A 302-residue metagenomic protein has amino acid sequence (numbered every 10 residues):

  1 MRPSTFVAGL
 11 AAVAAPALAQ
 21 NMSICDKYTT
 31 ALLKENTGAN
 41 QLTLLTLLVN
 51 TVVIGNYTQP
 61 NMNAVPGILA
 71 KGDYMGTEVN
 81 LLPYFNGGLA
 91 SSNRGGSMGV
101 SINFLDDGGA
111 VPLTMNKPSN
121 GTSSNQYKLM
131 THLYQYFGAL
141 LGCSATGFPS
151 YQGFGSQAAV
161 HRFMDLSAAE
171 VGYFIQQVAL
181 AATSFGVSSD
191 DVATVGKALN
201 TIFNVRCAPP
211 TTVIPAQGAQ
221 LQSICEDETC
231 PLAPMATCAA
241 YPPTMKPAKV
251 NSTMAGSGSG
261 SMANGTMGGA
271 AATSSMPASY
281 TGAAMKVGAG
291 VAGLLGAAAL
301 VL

Functional and structural regions predicted by a protein language model:
M1-L10: Classical eukaryotic N-terminal signal peptides for Sec-dependent ER targeting/secretion, especially the positively
R2, P16-T273, L295-L302: Core of compact, soluble alpha-helical bundle domains
T273-T281: Ser/Thr-rich, Proline-interspersed low-complexity disordered segments
A283-G296: A short, hydrophobic C-terminal helix/tail in secreted or cell-surface proteins
